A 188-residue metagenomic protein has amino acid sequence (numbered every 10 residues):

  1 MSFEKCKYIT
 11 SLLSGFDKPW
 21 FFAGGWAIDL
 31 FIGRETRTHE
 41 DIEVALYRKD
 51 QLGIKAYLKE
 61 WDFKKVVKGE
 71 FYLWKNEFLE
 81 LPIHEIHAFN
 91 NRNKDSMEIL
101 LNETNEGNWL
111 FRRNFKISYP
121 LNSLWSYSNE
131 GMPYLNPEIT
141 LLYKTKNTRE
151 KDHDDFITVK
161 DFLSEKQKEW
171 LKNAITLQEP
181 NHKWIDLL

Functional and structural regions predicted by a protein language model:
M1-L188: Compositionally biased terminal segments of proteins
